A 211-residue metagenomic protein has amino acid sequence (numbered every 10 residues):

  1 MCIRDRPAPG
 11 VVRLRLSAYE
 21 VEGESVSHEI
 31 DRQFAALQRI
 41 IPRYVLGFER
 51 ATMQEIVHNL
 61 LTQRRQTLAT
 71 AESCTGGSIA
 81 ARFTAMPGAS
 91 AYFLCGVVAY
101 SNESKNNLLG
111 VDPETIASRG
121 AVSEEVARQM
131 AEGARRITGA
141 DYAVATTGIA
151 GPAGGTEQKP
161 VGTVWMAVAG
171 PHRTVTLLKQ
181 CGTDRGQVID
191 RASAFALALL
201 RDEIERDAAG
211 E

Functional and structural regions predicted by a protein language model:
M1-I3: Conserved small/polar residues in nucleotide/adenosyl-binding loops
R6-P9, A153: A short beta-turn/loop motif at secondary-structure boundaries
A8-R32: Terminal amphipathic helices with adjacent charged low-complexity linkers/tails
E24-E211: Short alpha-helical segments enriched in small residues
